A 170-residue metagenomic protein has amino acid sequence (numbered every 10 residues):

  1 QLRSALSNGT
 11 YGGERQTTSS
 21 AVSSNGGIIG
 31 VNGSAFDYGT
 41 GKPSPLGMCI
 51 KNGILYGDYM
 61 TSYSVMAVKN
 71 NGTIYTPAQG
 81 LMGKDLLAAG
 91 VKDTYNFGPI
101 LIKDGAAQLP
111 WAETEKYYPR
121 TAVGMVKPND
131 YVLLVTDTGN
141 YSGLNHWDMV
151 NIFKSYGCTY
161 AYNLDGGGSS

Functional and structural regions predicted by a protein language model:
Q1, N25-G26, V68-T73, P128-N129: Short, solvent-exposed coil/turn segments at beta-strand boundaries
Q1-Y59: Zymogen propeptides
S7-T10, A78-D85, T136-N140: Short, solvent-exposed aromatic-acidic interface loops
S24-G26, T61-Y63, N96, Y118-R120: Extracytoplasmic
I28-N32, V65-A67, Y75-T76, G124 (+3 more regions): Structural recognition of the beta-strand scaffold that forms the well-ordered cores of secreted hydrolase catalytic
A35-G39, G83, P119, T138-Y141 (+1 more regions): Solvent-exposed loop/turn segments at secondary-structure junctions within structured extracellular/periplasmic domains
F36-E113: Active-site-adjacent helix-turn-beta-strand microarchitecture at beta-sheet edges that either contains or buttresses
T94-G98, I102-T159: Domain-core and long-helix interface of multi-subunit machines
